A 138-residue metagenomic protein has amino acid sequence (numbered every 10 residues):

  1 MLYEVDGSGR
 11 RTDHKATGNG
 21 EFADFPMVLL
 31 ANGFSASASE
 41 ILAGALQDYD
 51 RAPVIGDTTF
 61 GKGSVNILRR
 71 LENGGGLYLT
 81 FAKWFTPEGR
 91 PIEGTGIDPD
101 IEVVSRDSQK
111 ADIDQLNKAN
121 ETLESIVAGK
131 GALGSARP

Functional and structural regions predicted by a protein language model:
M1-S37, S64-R69, F85: Gly/Ser/Thr-rich loop/hinge elements
E4, R70, V103-P138: C-terminal recognition in membrane/secretory proteostasis and scaffolding
D24-M27, S39-A43, Q47, A52 (+1 more regions): Extracytoplasmic/secreted envelope proteins and their assembly/folding machinery, especially bacterial periplasmic
A31, F81-K83, G96, S105: Flexible glycine-/small-residue-rich
Y49-K62: Short, well-structured beta-strand/strand-turn elements
N66, G94-T95, P99-S105: C-terminal soluble interaction/assembly domains
N73-A82: Short acidic, Pro/Gly- and aromatic-enriched capping/linker segments at domain boundaries
